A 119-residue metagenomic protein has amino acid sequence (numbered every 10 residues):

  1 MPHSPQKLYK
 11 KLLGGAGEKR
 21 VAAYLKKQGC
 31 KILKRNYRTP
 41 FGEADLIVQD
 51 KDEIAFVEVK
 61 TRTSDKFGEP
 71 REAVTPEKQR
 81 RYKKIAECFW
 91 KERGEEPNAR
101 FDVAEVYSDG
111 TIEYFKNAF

Functional and structural regions predicted by a protein language model:
M1-Q28, E72: Solvent-exposed, charged helical/coil patches that constitute nucleic-acid or partner-interaction surfaces
L8, L12, A16, F41 (+2 more regions): Residues at secondary-structure transition points
K26-P40: A short acidic/basic microdomain associated with nuclease active sites
Y37, Q49-D50, R71, E87 (+2 more regions): Positively charged, solvent-exposed patches that mediate nucleic-acid binding
P40-G42, D109: Short acidic/glycine-enriched loop/turn segments that link adjacent beta-strands
A44-D65, P70, Y82: Conserved catalytic cores of phosphodiester-cleaving nucleases, focusing on short active-site segments
A73-R93: Short, charged, amphipathic alpha-helix that recurs within catalytic cores of restriction-modification and other
E92-F119: Domain-level recognition of nuclease-like catalytic cores that cleave nucleotide substrates
